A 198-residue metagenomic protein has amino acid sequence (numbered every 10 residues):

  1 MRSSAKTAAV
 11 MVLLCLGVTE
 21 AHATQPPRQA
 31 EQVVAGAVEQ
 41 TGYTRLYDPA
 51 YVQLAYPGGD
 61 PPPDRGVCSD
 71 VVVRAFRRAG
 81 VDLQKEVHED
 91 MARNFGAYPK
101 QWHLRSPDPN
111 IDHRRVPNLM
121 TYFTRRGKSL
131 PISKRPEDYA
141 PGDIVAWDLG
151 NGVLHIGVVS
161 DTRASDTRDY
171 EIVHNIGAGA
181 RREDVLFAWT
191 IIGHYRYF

Functional and structural regions predicted by a protein language model:
M1-A9: Bacterial N-terminal signal peptides that target proteins for export
A8-G17: Bacterial N-terminal signal peptides
T24-P26, L54-P63, R105-P109, L130-K134 (+1 more regions): Second-shell loop/turn segments in exported
P26-A30, T44, P61-S69, D112 (+2 more regions): Solvent-exposed, acidic/flexible segments
V34, A92-I172: ...with weaker cross-activation on analogous glycine-rich loops/strands in unrelated enzymes
V38, G42, V73-V81, H88 (+2 more regions): Sec-exported extracytoplasmic/periplasmic mature domains
D48-S69, D82-S106: Acidic helix-start/capping segments at beta-turn-to-alpha-helix junctions
T167-F198: Low-complexity, Gly/Ser/Thr/Pro-rich intrinsically disordered linker/tail segments
